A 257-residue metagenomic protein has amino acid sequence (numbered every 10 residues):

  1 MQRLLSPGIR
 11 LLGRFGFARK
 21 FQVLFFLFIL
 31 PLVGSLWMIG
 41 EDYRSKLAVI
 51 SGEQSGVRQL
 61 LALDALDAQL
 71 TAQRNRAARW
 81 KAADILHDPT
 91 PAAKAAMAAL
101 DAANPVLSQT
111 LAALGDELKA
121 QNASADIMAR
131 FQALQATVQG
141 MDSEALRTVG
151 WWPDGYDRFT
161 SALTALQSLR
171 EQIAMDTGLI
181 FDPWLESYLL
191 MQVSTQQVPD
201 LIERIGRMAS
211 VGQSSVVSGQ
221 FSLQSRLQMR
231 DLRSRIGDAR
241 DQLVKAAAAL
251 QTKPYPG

Functional and structural regions predicted by a protein language model:
M1-G257: Hydrophobic alpha-helical segments
